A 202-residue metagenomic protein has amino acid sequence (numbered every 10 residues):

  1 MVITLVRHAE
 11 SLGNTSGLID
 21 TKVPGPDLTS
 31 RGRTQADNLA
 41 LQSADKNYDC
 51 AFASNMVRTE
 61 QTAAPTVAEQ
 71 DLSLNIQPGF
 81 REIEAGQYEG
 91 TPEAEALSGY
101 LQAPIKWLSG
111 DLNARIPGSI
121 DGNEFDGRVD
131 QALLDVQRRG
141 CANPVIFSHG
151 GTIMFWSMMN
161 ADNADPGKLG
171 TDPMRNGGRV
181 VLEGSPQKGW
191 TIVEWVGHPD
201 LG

Functional and structural regions predicted by a protein language model:
V2, R7-Q70: Active-site-proximal alpha-helix that buttresses catalytic centers in soluble enzyme cores
I3, A142-S148: Generic beta-sheet signal
S11, T152-I153: Short active-site segment of divalent metal-dependent hydrolases/proteases that encodes the spacing between
A44-N47, V136-A142: Glycine-rich phosphate-binding loop signature in dinucleotide/nucleotide-binding domains
K46-G79, L101-K106, V181-G202: Conserved histidine-centered catalytic loops in small-molecule metabolism enzymes
A53-S54, G127, F147-S148: Short beta-strand scaffold positions
E69-R128: Phosphate-handling substructures
I83-E95, A142-N143, M158-G202: Acidic, low-complexity terminal tails and accessory targeting/binding regions of phosphate-metabolizing enzymes
